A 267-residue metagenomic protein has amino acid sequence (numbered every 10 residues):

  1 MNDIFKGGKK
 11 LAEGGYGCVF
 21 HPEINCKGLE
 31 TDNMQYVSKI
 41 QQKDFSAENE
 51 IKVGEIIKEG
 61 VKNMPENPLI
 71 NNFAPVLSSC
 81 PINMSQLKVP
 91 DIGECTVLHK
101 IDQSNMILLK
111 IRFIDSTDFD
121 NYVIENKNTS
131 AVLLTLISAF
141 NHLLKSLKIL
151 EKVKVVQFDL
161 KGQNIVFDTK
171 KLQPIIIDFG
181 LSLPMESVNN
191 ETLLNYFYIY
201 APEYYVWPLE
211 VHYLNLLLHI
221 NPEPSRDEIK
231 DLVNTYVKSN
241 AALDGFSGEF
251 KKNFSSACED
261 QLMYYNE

Functional and structural regions predicted by a protein language model:
N2-K10: Conserved N-terminal boundary motif of the eukaryotic protein kinase catalytic domain
Y16-S85: ATP-binding glycine-rich loop module of kinase domains
E48, K58, P65-P68, F73-E94 (+3 more regions): Extended charged low-complexity segments that act as oligomerization/scaffolding linkers
E66-L134: Conserved structural core of kinase catalytic domains
L143-L150: Conserved hydrophobic alpha-helix
E151-D168: Catalytic-loop of the protein kinase fold
Q173-E267: C-lobe/activation-segment region of protein kinase-like
